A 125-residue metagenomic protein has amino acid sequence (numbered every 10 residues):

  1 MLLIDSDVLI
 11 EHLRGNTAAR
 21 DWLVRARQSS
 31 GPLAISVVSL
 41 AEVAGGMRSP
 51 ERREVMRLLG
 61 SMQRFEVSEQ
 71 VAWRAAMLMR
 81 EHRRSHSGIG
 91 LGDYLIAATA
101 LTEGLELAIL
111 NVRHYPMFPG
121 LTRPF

Functional and structural regions predicted by a protein language model:
M1, A97, L101-F125: Acidic, PIN/NYN-like endoribonuclease modules and their adjacent C-terminal/linker elements
M1-I35, A44-G60, R113: Short, well-structured N-terminal submotif of metal-dependent ribonuclease cores
V8-L9, S39, V71, L95-I96 (+1 more regions): Alpha-helix capping/helix-boundary segments
L9, E42, H82-R84: Short, contiguous strand/loop micro-motifs
G15-N16, G46-M47, L78, F118-L121: Residue-level signal for well-ordered alpha-helical positions
D21, Q63-L110: Active-site neighborhoods of divalent-metal-dependent phosphate/nucleic-acid chemistry enzymes
E42-V43, R74, M117: Phosphate- and divalent-cation-binding pockets in alpha/beta enzyme and binding domains that engage nucleotide-derived
S49-E54, H82-R83, P124-F125: Short, hinge-like loop/turn segments at secondary-structure boundaries
